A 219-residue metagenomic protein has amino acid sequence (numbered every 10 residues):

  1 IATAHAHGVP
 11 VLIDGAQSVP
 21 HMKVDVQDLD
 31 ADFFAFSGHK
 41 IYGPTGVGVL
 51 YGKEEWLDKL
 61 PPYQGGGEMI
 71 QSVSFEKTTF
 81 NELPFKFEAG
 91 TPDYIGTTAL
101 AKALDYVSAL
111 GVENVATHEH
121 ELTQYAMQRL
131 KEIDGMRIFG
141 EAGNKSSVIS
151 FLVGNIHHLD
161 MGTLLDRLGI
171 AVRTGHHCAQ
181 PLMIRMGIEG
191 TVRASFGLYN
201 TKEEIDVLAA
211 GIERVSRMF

Functional and structural regions predicted by a protein language model:
I1-F219: Pyridoxal 5′-phosphate
